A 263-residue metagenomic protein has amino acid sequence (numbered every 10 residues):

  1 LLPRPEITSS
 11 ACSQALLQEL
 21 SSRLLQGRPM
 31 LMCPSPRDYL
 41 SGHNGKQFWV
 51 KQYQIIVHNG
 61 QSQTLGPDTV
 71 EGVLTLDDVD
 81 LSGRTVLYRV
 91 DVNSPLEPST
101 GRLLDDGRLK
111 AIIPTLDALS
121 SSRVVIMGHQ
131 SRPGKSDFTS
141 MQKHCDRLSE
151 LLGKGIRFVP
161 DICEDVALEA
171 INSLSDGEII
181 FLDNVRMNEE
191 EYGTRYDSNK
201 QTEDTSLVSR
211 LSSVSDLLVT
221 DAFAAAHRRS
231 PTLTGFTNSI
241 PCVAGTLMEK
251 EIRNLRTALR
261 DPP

Functional and structural regions predicted by a protein language model:
P5-E6, R28: Intrinsic low-complexity, disordered N-terminal segments enriched in polar/charged/small residues
Q14, R37-Y39: Short linear/disordered segments characteristic of secreted peptide precursors and small low-complexity proteins
Y39, G45-P263: Active-site loop-to-helix "anion-binding N-cap" substructures in soluble metabolic enzymes
